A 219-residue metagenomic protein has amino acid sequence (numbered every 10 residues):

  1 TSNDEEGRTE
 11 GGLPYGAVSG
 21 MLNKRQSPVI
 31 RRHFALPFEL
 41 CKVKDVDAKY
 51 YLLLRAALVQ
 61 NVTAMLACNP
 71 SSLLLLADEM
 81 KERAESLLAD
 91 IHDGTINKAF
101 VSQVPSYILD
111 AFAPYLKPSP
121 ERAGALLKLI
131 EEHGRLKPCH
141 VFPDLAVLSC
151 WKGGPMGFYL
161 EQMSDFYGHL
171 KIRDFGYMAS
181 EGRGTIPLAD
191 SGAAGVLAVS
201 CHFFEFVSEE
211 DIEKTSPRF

Functional and structural regions predicted by a protein language model:
S2-F219: Active-site glycine/GP-rich loop and adjacent strand/helix microenvironment that borders small-molecule binding pockets
